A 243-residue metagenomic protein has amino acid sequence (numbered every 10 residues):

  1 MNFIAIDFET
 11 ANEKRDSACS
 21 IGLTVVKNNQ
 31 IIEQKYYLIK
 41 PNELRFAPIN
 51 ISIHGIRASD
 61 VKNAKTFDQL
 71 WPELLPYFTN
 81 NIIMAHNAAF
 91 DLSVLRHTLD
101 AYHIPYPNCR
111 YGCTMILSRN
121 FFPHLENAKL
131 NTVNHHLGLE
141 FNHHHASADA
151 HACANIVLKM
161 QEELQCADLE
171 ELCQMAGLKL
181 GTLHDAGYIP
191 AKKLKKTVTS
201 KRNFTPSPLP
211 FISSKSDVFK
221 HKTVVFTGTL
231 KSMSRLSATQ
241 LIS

Functional and structural regions predicted by a protein language model:
M1-N108, H124, L130-F141: Conserved non-catalytic scaffold segment of RNase H-like nuclease domains
F8-T10, T114, C153, T227: Ser/Thr-centric signal marking residues that sit in or immediately flank functional binding/regulatory motifs
I82-A89, S93-L99, L125-K193: Acidic, Mg2+-coordinating catalytic module of metal-dependent nucleases/exonucleases that use a two-metal-ion mechanism
P105-S118: Conserved beta-strand -> loop -> alpha-helix junction used to position metal-binding or nucleic-acid-contacting
C173-S243: DNA strand-break repair and replication-stress modules
